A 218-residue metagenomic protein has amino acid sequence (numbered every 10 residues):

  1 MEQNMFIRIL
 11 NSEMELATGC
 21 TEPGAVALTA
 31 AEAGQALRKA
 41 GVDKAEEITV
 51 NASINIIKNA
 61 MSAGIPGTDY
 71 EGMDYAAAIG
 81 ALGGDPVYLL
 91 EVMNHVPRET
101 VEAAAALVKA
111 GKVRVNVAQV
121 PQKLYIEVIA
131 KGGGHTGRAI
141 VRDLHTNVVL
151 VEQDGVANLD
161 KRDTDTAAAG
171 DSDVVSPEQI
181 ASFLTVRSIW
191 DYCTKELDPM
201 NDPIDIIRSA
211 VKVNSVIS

Functional and structural regions predicted by a protein language model:
M1-R8, V42-I56: Acidic-glycine-rich active-site phosphate/pyrophosphate-binding loop
M5-T18, V186-Y192: Generic N-terminal amphipathic, Lys/Arg-enriched alpha-helix
F6-S12, G80, G84-L89: Conserved catalytic cysteine-centered active-site region of acyl-thioester-dependent Claisen-condensing enzymes
P23-A40: Alpha-helical support elements that line or immediately flank enzyme active sites and cofactor-binding pockets
Q35-E46, V87-V92: Phosphate-handling active-site elements
E47-V87, A104-K112: A structural-propensity feature for long, helix-poor, extended segments
E91-A104: Alpha/propeptide regions of enzymes that mature by internal proteolysis
V108-S218: Signature of multi-pass transmembrane helix bundles
